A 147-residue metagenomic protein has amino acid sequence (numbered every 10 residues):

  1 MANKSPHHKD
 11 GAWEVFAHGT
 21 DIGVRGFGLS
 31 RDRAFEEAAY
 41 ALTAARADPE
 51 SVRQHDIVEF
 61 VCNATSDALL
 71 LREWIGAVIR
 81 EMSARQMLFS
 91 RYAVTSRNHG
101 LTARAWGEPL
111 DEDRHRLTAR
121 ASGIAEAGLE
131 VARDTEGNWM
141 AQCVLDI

Functional and structural regions predicted by a protein language model:
A2-F27, R31-I147: N-terminal intrinsically disordered, cationic/polar leader segments that include organellar targeting peptides
